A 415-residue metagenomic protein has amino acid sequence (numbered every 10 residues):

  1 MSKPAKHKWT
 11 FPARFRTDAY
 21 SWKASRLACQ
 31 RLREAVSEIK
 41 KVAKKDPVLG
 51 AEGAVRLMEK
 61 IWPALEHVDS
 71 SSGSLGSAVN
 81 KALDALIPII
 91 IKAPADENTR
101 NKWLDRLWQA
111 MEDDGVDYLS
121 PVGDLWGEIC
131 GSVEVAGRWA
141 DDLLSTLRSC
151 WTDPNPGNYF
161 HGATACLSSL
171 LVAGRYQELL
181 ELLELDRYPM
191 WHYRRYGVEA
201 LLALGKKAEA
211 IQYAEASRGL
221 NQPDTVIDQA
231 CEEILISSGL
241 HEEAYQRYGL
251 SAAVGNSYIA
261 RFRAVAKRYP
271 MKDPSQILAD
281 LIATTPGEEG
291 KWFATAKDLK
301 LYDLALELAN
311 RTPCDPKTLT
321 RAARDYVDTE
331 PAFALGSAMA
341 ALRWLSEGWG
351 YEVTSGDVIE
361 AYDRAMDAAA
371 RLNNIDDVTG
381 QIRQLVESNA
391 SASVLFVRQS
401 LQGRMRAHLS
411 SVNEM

Functional and structural regions predicted by a protein language model:
M1-M415: Eukaryote-biased, non-catalytic alpha-solenoid scaffold regions
